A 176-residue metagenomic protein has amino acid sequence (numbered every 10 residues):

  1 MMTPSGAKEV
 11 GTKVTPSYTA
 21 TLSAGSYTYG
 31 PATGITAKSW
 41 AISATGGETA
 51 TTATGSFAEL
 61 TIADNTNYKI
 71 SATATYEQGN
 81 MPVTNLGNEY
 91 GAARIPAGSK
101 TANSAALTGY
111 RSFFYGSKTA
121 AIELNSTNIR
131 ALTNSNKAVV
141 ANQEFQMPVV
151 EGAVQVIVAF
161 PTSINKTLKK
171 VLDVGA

Functional and structural regions predicted by a protein language model:
T3-P16: Short, solvent-exposed loop/linker segments at the N-terminal edge of repeated beta-sheet extracellular domains
V14-A24: A short beta-strand segment in extracellular, disulfide-stabilized domains
Y18, T119, N136-S163: A short beta-strand element within beta-rich, extracytoplasmic domains of secreted/secretory-pathway proteins
A24, G46, A72-N80: Surface-exposed loop/turn motifs at beta-strand-loop junctions within extracellular Ig-like and Fibronectin type III
S26-E48, A131-L132, I157-V158, S163-G175: Change to "...patches in solvent-exposed regions of secreted, membrane-anchored, or virion-exposed structural
T51-Q78: Solvent-exposed segments in extracellular or luminal domains encompassing
Q78-S117: Edge beta-strands of extracellular beta-sandwich domains
T108-V140: Glycan-recognition and processing domains
